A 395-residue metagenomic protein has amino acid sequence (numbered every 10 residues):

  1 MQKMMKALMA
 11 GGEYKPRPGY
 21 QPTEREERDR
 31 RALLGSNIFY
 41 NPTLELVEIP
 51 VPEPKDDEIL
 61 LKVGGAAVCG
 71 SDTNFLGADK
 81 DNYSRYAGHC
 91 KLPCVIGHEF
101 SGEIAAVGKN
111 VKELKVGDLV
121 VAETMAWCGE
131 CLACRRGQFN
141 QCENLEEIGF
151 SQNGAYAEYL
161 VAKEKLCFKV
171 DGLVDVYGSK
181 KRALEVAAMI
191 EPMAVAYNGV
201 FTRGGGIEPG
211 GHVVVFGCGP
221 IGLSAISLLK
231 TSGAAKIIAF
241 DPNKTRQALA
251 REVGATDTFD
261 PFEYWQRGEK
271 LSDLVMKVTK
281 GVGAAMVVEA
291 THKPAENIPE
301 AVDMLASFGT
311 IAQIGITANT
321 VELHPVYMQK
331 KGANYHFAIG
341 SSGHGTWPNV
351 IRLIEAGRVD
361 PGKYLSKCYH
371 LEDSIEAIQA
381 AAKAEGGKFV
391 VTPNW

Functional and structural regions predicted by a protein language model:
M1-K3, Q21-P22, D273-L274, V288 (+3 more regions): C-terminal hydrophobic helical "lid"/dimerization subdomain of Rossmann-like NAD(P)H-dependent oxidoreductases
Y14-G65, A87, K91, N110-V111: A short N-terminal beta-strand-loop micro-motif at the entrance of redox/enzyme domains
P50-A67, D81-L132, L173-V174: Glycine-rich beta-strand-centered segment in the early N-terminal region that forms part of a ligand/cofactor-binding
A87-P93, H98, C128-F216: NAD(P)H dinucleotide-binding glycine-rich loop of Rossmann-like/cofactor-binding domains, especially the beta1-alpha1
G178-S179, P209, V215-C218, K230-I298: Adenosine-nucleotide cofactor-binding segment
G222-L223: N-terminal Rossmann-fold NAD(P) dinucleotide-binding loop
R251, D260-F262, Q266, P294-A356 (+1 more regions): Glycine-rich phosphate-binding loop and adjacent beta-alpha segment of Rossmann(oid) nucleotide-cofactor-binding
